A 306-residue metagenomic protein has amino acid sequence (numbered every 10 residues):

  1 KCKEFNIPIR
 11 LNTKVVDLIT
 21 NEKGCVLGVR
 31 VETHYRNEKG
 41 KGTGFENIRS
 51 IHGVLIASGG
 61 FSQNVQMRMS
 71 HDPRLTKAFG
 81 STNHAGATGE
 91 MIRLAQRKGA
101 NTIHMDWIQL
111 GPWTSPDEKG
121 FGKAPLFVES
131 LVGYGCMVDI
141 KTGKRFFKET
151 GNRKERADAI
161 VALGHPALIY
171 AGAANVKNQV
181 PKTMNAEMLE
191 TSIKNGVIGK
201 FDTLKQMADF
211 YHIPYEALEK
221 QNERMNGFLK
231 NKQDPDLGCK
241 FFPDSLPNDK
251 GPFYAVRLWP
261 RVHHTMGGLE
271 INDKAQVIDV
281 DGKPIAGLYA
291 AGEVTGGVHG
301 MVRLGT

Functional and structural regions predicted by a protein language model:
F5-V16: A conserved beta-strand/loop element that lines the FAD pocket in flavoprotein oxidoreductases
P8-R10, N101-I103, Y289: General small-molecule cofactor/ligand-binding pocket signal
D17, A217-V298, V302: A glycine-rich dinucleotide-binding beta-alpha-beta segment and adjacent secondary-structure elements that constitute
T20-L27, T43-G44: A short, glycine/Asx- and small/polar-enriched loop/turn that sits immediately N-terminal to a beta-strand
R36-E118, A275: Glycine-rich loop(s) and the adjacent beta-strand/alpha-helix scaffold that form part
S62-R68, Q179-P181, G297-G300: Short acidic/His/Gly/Ser-rich catalytic and metal-binding motifs that mark active-site loops of diverse hydrolases
T82, A124-E129, V161, L258-V262 (+1 more regions): Short Gly/Pro-enriched turn/cap motifs at secondary-structure boundaries
I92-L94, N101-I213: An anion/pyrophosphate-binding glycine-rich loop and adjacent beta-alpha core in soluble alpha-beta enzymes
